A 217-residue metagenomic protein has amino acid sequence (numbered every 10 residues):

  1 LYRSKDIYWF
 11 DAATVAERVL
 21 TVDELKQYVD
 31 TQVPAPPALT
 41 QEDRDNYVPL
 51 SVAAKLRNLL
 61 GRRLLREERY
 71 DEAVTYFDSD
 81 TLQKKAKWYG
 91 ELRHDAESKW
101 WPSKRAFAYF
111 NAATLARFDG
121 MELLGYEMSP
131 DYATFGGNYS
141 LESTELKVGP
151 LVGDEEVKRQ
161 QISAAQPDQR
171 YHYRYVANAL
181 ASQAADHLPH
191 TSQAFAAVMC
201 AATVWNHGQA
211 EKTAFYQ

Functional and structural regions predicted by a protein language model:
L1-Q217: Extracytoplasmic/secretory-pathway proteins
